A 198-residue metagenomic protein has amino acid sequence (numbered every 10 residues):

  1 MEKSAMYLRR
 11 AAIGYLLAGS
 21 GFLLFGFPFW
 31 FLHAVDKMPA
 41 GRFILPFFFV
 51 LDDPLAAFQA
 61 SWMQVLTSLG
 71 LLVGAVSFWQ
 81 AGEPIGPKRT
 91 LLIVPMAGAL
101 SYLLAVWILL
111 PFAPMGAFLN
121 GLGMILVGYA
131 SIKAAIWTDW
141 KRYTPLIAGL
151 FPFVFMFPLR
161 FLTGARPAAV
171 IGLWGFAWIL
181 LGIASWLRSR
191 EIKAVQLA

Functional and structural regions predicted by a protein language model:
E2-A198: Hydrophobic, aromatic-enriched alpha-helical segments typical of multi-pass transmembrane helices
